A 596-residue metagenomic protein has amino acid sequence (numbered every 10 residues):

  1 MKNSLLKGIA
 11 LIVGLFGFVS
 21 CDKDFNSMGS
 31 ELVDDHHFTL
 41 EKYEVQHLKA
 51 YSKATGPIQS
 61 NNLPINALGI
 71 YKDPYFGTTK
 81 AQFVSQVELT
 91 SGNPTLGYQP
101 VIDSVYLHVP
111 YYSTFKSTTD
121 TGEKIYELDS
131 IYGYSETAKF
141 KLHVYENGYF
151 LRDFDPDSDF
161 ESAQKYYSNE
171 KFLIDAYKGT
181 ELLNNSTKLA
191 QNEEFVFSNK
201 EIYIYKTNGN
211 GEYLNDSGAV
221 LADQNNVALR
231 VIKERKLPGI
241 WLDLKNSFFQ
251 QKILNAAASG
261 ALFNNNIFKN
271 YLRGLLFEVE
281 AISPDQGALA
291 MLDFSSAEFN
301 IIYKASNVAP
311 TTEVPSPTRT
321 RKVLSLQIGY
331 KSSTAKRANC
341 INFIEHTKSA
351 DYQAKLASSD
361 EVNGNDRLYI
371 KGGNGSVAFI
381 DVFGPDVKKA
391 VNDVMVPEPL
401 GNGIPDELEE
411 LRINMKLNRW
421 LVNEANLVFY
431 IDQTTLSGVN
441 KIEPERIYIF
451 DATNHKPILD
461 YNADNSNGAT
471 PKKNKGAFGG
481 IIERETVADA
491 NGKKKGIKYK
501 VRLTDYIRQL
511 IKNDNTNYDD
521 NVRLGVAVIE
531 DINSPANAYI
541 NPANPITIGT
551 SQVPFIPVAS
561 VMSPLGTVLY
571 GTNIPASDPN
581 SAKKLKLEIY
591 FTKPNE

Functional and structural regions predicted by a protein language model:
K2-E596: Secreted, disulfide-rich extracellular signaling modules
